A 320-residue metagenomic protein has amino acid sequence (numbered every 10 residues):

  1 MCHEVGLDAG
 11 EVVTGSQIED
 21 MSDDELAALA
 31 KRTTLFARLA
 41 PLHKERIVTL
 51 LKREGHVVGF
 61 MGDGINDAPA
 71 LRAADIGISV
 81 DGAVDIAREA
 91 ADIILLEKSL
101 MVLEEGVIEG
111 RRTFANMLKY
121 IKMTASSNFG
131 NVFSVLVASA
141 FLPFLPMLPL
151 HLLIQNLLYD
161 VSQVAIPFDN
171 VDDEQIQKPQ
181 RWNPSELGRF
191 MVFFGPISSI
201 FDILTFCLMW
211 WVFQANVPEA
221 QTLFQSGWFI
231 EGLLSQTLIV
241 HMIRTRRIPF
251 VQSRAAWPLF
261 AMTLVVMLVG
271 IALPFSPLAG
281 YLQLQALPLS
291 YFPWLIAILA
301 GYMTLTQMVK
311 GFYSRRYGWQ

Functional and structural regions predicted by a protein language model:
H3-F60, A74-R247: Membrane-embedded transport module
L71: Basic, alpha-helical nucleic-acid-binding regions used in initiation and control of genome expression
L136-F144, A272-P288: Transmembrane helix-loop junctions at the membrane interface of multipass transporters and ion channels
L152-Y159, E231-I239, V266-L273, I298-Q307: Alpha-helical transmembrane segments of multi-pass membrane proteins
F201-C207, V266-G280: Hydrophobic alpha-helical transmembrane segments in multi-pass integral membrane proteins
V251-F260: Cytoplasmic-side transmembrane-helix entry/capping segments in multi-pass membrane proteins
M308-W319: Membrane-interface capping segments at transmembrane-helix boundaries
